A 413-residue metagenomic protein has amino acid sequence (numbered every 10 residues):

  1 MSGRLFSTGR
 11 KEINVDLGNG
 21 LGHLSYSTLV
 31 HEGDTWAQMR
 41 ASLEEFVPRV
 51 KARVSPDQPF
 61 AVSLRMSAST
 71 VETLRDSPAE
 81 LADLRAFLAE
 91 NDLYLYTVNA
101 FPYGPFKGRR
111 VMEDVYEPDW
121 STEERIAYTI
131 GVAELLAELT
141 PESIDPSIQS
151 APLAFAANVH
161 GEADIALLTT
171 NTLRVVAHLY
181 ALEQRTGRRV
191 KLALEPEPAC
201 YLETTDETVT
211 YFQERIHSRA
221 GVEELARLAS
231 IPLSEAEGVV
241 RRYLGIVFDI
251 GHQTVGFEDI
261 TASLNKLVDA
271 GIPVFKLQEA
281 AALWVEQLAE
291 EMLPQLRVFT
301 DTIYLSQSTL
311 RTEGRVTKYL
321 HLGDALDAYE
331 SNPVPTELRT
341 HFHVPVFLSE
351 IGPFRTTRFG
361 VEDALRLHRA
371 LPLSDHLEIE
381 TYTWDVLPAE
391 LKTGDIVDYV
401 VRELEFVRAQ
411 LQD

Functional and structural regions predicted by a protein language model:
S2-E12, R109-G245, V255: Active-site acidic/histidine proton-transfer and metal-coordination neighborhood in alpha/beta enzyme cores
S2-S147, R174-A177, G238-V247, E380 (+1 more regions): N-terminal pre-domain/capping segments
L29-H31, R65-S69, A100-Y103, A151-F155 (+5 more regions): Active-site beta-loop-alpha junctions enriched in small/polar residues
T73-D76, G108, N158-H160, E203-E207 (+3 more regions): A short acidic (Asp/Glu
S77-L81, I260-A262, T357-V361: Charged helix-capping and loop-helix junction motifs
L95-P105, P273-L283, I303, H341-H343 (+1 more regions): Non-cysteine beta-strand/loop elements that form the S-adenosyl-L-methionine
L179-Y329, P333-P335, V344: Acidic/histidine-rich catalytic cores of soluble enzymes
P273, T317-D413: Flexible, acidic glycine-rich loops studded with aromatic residues
